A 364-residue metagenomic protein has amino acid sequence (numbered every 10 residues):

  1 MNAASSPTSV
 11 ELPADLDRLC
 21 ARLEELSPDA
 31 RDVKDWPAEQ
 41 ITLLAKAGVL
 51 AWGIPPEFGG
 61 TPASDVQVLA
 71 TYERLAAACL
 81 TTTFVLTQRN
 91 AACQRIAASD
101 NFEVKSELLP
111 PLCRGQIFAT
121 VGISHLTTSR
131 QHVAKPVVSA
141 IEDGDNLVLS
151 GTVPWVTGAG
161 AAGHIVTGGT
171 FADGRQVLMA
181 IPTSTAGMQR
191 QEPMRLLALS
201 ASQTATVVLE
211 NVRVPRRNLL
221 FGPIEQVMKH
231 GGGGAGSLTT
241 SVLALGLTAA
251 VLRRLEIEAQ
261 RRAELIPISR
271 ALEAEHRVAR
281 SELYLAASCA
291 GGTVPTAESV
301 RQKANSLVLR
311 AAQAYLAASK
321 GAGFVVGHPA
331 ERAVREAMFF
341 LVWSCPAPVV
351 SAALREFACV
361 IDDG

Functional and structural regions predicted by a protein language model:
M1-P56: A generic N-terminal leader/anchor concept
C20, S27, C79, A249-L252 (+5 more regions): A structural signal for well-ordered alpha-helices, especially hydrophobic packing surfaces of coiled-coils
E24-D32, Q260, R277-L309, Q313-V325: C-terminal helix-coil-helix/basic helical segment that borders enzyme active sites and/or dimer interfaces and provides
W36-K46, L50-S150, T157: Glycine-rich flavin
D65-V66, E142, N218-Q226, K320: Acidic-glycine-rich active-site phosphate/pyrophosphate-binding loop
W155-M188: A short core secondary-structure module
M194-R277: Glycine-rich beta->alpha junctions and the first turn(s) of the following alpha-helix
G321-G364: Glycine-rich phosphate/cofactor-binding loops in nucleotide/flavin-utilizing enzymes
